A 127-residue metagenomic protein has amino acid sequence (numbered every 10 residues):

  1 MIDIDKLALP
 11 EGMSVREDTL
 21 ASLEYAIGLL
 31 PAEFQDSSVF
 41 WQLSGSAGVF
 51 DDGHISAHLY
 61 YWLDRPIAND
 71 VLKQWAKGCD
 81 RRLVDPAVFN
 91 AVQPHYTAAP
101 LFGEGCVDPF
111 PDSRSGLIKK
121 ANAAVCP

Functional and structural regions predicted by a protein language model:
M1-A57, Y61-G78: Signature for HUH/AEP ssDNA processing cores
A76-P127: Catalytic "initiation/cleavage/transfer" segments centered on a nucleophilic residue and adjacent nucleic-acid-engaging
